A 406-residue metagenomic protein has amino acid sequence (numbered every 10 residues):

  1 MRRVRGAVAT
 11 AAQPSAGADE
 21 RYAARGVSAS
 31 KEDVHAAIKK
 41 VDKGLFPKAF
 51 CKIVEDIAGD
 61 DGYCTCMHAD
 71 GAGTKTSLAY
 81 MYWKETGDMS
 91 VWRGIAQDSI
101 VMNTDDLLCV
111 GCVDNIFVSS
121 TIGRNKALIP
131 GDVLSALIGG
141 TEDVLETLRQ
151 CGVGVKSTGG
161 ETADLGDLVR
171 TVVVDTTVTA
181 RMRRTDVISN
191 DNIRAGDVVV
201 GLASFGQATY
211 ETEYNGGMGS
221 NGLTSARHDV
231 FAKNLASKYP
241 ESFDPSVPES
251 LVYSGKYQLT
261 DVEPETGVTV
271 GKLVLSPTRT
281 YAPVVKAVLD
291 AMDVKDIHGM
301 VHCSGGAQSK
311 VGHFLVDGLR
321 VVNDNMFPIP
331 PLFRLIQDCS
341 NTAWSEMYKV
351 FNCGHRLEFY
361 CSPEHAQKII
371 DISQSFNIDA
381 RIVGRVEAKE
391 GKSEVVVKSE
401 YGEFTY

Functional and structural regions predicted by a protein language model:
R3-Y406: Helix-biased detector of long, well-ordered alpha-helical tracts
